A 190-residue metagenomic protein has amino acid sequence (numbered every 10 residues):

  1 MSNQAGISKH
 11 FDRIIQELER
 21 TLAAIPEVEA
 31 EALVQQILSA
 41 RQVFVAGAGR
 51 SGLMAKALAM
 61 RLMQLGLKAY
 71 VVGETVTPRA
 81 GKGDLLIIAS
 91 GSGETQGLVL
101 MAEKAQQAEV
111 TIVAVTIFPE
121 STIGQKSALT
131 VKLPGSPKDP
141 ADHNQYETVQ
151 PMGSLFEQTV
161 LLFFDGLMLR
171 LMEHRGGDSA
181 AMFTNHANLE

Functional and structural regions predicted by a protein language model:
M1-A23: Generic N-terminal amphipathic, Lys/Arg-enriched alpha-helix
M1-S2, G166, M172-E190: A short, charged, Gly/Pro-tolerant segment at domain boundaries
I7, F11, A30-L33, A55: Hydrophobic packing residues in well-ordered alpha-helices of helical domains and bundles
R13, E17-R20, A32, L129 (+2 more regions): Alpha-helical scaffold segments in soluble metabolic enzymes
R20-E27, L67, G135-S136, M168-G177: Generic secondary-structure signature for well-ordered alpha-helical cores
L22-S39: A short, well-structured juxtamembrane/interface segment
F44-A48, L53-L162: Glycine-rich phosphate-binding loops that contact phosphosugars or nucleotide phosphates
